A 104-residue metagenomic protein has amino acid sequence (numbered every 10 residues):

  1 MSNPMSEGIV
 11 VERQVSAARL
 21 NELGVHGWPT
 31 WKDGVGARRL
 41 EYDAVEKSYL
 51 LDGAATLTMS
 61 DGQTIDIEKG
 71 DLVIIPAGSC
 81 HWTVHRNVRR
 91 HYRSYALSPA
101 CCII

Functional and structural regions predicted by a protein language model:
M1-L23: N-terminal non-globular leader segments, chiefly Sec-dependent signal peptides
Q14-S16, G24-D43, P76-A77: Conserved short histidine dyad/triad with adjacent acidic residue
R39, K47, Q63-I65: Short, surface-exposed secondary-structure edge patches
Y42-L57: Short, conserved beta-strand element in jelly-roll/cupin
Y49, D66, I74, T83-V84: Well-ordered beta-strand positions
D61-G78: Short acidic-glycine-tyrosine-enriched beta hairpin
A77-C102: Ligand-binding loop in jelly-roll beta-barrel domains
